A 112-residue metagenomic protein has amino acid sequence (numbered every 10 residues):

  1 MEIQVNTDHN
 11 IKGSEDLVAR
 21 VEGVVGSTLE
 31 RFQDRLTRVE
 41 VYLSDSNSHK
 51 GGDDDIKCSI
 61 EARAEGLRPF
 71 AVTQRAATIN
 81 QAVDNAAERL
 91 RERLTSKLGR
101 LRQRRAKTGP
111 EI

Functional and structural regions predicted by a protein language model:
M1-I112: N-terminal, polar/charged subdomain of small-to-medium soluble alpha/beta proteins
